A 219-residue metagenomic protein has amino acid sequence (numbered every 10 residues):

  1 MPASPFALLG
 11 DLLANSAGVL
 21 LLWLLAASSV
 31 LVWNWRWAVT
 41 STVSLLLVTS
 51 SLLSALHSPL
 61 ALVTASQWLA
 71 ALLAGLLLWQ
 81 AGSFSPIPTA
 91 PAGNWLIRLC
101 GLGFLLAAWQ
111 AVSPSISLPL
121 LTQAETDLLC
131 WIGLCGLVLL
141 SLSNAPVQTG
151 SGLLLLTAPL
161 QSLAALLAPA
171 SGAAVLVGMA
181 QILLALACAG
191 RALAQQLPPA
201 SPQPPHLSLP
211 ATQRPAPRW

Functional and structural regions predicted by a protein language model:
M1-W219: Alpha-helical transmembrane segments of multi-pass membrane proteins predominantly involved in bioenergetics
